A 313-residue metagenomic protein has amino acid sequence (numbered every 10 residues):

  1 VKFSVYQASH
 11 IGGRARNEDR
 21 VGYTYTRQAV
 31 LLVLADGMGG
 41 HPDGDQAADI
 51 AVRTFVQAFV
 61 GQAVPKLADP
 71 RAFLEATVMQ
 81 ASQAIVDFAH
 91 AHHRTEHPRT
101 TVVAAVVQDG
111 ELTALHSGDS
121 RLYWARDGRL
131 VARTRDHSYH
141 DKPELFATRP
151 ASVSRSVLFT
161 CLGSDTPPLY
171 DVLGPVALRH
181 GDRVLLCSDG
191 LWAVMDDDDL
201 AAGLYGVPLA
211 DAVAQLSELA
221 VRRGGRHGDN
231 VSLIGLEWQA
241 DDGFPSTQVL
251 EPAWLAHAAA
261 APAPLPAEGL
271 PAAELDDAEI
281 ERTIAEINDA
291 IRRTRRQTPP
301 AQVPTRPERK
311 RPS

Functional and structural regions predicted by a protein language model:
V1-S313: PP2C/PPM-type serine/threonine phosphatase catalytic domain
